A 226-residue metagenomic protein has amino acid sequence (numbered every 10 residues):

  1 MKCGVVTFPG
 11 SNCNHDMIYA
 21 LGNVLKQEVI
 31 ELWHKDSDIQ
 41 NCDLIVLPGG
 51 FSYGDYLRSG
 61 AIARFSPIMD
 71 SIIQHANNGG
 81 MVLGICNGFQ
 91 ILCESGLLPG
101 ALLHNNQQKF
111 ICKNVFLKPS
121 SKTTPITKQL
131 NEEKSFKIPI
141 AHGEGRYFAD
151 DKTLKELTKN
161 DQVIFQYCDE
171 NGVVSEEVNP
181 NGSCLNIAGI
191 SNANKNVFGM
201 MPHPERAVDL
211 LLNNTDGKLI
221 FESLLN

Functional and structural regions predicted by a protein language model:
M1-I85, L92-P99, L103-I111, K118 (+4 more regions): N-terminal beta1-alpha1 cap of cysteine-dependent amidohydrolase-like domains
I73-N77, N105-N226: Amide-donor transfer/coupling interface in amidating biosynthetic enzymes
G88-F89, T123: Short, flexible active-site-adjacent loop segments at beta-strand->alpha-helix junctions, enriched in small/polar
